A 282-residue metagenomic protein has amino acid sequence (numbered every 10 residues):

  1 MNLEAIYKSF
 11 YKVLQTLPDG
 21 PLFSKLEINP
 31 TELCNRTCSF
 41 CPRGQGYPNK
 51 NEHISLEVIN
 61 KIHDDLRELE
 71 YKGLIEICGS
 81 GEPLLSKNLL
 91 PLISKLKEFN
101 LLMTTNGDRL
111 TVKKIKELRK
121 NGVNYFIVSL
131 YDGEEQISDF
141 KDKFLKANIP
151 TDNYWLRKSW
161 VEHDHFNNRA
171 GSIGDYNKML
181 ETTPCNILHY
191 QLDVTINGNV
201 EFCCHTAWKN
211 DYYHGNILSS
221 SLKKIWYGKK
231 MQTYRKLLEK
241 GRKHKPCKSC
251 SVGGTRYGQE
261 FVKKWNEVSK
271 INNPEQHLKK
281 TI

Functional and structural regions predicted by a protein language model:
M1-Y125, Y257-I282: Conserved alpha-helical substructure of the radical SAM core
L14-L17, Y176-E181, K236-L237: Short, P/G- and charge-enriched loop/turn segments at secondary-structure junctions
S24, L188, W208: Exposed loop/turn and edge beta-strand positions of beta-sandwich/beta-sheet ligand-binding modules
I28, E32-N35, M179, G241-H244: Processing junctions and N-termini across compartments
C34, C38-C41, C185, C203-C204 (+1 more regions): Short cysteine clusters
S86-H189, T195: Conserved AdoMet/S-adenosylmethionine-binding subsite of the radical SAM
F144-D175, H205-G258: C-terminal accessory region of radical SAM enzymes
